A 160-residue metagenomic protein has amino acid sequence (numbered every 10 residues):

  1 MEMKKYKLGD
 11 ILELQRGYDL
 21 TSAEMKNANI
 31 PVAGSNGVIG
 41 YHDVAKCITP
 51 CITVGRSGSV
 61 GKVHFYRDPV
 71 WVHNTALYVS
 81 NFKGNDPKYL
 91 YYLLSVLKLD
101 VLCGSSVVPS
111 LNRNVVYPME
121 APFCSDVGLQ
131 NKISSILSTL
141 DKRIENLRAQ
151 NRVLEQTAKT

Functional and structural regions predicted by a protein language model:
M1-G34, E120-T160: Non-catalytic DNA-recognition/assembly elements of restriction-modification systems
G34-V108, N112-V116: A short beta-sheet element
